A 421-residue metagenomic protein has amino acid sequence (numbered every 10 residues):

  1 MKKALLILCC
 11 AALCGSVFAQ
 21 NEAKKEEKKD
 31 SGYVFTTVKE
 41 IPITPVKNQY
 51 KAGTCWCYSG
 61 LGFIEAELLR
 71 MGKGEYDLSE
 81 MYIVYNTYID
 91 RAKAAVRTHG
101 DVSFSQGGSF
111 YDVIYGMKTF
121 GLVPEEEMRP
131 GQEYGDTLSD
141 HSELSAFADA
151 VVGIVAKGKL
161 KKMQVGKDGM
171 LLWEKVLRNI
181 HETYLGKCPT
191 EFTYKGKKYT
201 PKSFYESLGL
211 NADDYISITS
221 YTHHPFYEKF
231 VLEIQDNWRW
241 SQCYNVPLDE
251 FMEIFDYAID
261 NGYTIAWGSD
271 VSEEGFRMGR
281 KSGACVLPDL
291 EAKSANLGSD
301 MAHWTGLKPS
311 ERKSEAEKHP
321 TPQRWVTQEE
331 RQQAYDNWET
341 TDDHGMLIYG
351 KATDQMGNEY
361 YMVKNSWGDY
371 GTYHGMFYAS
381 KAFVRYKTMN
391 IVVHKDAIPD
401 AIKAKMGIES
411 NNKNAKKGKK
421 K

Functional and structural regions predicted by a protein language model:
M1-E22: Bacterial Sec-dependent N-terminal signal peptides
A4, F63-E65, I348-Y349: Short, well-ordered amphipathic alpha-helices
A12, F63, E273: Surface-exposed, flexible loop/turn segments at secondary-structure boundaries
S16-F18, A52, I114, G345: A generic alpha-helix preference that emphasizes hydrophobic side chains
Q20-D30: Cleaved targeting-peptide boundary
D30-F226, F230-A266, G371-Y373: Active-site nucleophile-adjacent alpha helix/oxyanion-hole segment immediately C-terminal to the catalytic cysteine
L171, K175-K421: Active-site signature of cysteine proteases
